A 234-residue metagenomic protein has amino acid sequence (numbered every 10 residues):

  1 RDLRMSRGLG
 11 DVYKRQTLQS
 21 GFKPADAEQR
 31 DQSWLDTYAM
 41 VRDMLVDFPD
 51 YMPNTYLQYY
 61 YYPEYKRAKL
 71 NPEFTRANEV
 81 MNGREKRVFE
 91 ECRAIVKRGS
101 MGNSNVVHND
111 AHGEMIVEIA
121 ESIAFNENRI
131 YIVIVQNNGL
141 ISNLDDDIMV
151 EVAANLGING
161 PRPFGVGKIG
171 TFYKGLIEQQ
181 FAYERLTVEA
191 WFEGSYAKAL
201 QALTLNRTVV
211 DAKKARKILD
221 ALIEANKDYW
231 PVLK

Functional and structural regions predicted by a protein language model:
R1, R7-K234: Long, compositionally biased stretches enriched for glycine and/or charged residues
